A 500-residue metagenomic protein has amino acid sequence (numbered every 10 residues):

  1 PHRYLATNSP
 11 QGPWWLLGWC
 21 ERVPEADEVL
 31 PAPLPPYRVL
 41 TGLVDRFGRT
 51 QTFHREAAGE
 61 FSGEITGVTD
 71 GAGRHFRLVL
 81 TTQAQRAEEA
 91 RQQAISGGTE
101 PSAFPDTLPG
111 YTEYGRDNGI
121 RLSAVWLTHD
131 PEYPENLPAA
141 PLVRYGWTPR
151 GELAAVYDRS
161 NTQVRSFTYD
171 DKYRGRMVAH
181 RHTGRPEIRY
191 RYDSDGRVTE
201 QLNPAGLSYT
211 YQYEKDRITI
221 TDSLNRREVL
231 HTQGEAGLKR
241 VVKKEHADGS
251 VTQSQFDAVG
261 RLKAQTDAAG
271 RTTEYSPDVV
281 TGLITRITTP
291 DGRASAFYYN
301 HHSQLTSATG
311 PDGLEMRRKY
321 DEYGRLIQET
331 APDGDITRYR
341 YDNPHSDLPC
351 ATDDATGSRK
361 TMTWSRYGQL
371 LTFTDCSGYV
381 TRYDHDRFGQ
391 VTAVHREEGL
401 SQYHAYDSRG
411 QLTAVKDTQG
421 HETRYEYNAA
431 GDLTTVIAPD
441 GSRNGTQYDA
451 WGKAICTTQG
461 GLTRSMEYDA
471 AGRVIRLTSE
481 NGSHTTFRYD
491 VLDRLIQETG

Functional and structural regions predicted by a protein language model:
P1-G500: Extended charged/polar low-complexity repeat regions
